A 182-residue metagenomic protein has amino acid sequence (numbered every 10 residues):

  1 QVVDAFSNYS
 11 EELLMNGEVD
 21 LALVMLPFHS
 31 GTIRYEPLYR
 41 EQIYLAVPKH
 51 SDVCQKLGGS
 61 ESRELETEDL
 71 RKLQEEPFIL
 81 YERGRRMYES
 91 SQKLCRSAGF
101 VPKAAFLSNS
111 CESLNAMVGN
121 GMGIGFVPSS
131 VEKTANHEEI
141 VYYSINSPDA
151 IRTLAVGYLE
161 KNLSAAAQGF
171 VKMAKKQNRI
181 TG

Functional and structural regions predicted by a protein language model:
Q1-G31, L107-S108: Central regulatory/effector-binding core of bacterial HTH transcription factors
Q1-V2, R96-A105: A local structural motif
E11, M15, Y35, L70 (+1 more regions): Short hydrophobic/charged patches on amphipathic alpha-helices used for structural packing and interfaces
L14-V24, I43, F100, V118-I124 (+1 more regions): Alpha-to-beta junction loops
S30-F78: Flexible hinge/capping segments at coil-to-helix
S30-P37, E41, E112-K161: Beta-alpha-beta core module
Q55-S62, I151-G182: Extended ligand-binding regions for polar small-molecule ligands
E61-L70, Q74-A98, S164-G169, T181: Secondary-structure junction motif
